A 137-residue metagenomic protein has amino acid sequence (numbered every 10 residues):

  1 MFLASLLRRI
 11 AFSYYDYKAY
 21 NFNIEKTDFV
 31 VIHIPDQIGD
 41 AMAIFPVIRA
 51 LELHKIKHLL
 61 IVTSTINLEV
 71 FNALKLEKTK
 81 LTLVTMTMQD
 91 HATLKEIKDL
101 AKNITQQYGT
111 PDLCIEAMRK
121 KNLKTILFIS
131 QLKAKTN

Functional and structural regions predicted by a protein language model:
M1-N137: Catalytic machinery of carbohydrate-active enzymes, primarily nucleotide-sugar-dependent glycosyltransferases
